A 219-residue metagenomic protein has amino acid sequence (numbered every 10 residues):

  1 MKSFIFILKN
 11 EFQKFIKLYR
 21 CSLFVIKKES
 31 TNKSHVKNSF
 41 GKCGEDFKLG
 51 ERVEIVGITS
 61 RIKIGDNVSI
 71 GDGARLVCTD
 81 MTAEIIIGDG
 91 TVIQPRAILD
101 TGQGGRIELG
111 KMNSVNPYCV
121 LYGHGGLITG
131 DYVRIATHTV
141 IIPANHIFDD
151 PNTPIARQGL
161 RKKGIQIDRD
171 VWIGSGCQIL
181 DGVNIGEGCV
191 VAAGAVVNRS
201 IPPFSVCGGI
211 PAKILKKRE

Functional and structural regions predicted by a protein language model:
M1-D46, R52, Y132, H138-T139 (+8 more regions): Terminal amphipathic alpha-helical/low-complexity segments used for targeting or macromolecular assembly
E54-I64, S69-D181, I210, R218-E219: Flexible, glycine/small-residue-enriched loop-and-beta-strand segment within the central core of proteins
S60, E187, P203: Short coil/turn segments at beta-strand junctions that form active-site/ligand-binding loops
P202-P203, G208-P211: Acidic, glycine-centered active-site loop in nucleotide-sugar glycosyltransferases
